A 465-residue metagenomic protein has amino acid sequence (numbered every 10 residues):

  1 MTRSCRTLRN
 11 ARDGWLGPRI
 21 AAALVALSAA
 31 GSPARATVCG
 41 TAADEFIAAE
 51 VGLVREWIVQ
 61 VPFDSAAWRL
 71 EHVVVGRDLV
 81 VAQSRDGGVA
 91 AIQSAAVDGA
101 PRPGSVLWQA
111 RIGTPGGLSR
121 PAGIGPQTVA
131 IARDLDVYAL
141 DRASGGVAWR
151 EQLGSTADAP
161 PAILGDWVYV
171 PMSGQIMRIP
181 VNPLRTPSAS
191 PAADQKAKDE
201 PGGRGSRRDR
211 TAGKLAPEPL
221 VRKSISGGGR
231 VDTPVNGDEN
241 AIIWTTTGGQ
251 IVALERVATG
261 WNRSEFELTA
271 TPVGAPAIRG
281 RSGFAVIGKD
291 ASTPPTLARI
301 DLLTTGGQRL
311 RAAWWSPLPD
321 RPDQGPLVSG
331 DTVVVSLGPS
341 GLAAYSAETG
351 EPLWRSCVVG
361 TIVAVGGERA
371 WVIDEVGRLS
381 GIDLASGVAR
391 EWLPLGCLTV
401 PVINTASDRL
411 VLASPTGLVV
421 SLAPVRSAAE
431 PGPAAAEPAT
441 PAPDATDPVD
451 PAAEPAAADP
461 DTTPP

Functional and structural regions predicted by a protein language model:
M1-G14: N-terminal secretory signal peptides that target proteins for export/translocation
G14-G17, G31, G203: Residue-identity detector for glycine
P18-A30: Bacterial N-terminal signal peptides
S32-A36: Sec/Tat signal peptide C-region and signal peptidase I cleavage site
T37-V81, G88-G117, G146-L153, P180-G227 (+8 more regions): Aromatic (tryptophan-biased) beta-strands that constitute blades/sheets of beta-rich domains
C39, A66-G88, I112-Y138, E151 (+7 more regions): Repeat-blade elements of multi-bladed beta-propeller folds
